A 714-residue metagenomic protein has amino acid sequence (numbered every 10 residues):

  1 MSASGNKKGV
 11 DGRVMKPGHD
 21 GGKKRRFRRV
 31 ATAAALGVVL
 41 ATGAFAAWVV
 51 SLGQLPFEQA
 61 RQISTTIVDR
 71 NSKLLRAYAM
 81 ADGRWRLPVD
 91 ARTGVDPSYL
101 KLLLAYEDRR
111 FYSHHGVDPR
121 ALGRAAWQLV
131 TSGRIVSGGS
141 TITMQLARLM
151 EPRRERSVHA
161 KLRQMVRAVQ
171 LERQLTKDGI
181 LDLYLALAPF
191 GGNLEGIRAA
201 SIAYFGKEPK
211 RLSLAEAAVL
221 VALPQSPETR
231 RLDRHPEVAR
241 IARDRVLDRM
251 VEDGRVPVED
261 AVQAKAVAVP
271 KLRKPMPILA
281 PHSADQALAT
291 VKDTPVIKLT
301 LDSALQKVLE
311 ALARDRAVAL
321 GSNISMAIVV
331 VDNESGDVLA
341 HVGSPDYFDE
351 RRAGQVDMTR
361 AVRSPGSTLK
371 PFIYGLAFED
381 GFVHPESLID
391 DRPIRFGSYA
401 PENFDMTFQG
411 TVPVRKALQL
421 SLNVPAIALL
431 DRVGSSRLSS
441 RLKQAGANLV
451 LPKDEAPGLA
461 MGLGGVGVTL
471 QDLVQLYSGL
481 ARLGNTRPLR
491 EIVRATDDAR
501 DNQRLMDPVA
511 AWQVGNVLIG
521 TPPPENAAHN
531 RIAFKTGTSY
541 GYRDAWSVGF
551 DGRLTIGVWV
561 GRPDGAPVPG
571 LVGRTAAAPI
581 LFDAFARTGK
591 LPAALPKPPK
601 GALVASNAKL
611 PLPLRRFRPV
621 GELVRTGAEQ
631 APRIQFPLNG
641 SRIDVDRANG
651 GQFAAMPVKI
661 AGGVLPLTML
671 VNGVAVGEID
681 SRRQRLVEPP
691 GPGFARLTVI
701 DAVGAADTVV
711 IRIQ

Functional and structural regions predicted by a protein language model:
S2, M15, A44, V256 (+3 more regions): Soluble, non-transmembrane domains of envelope/secretory-pathway proteins that act on or interact with carbohydrate
S2-A3, K7, K23-R70, V130: N-terminal type II signal-anchor transmembrane helix that functions as the membrane-insertion/stop-transfer segment
L40, A44-A47, R134-K307, A311 (+4 more regions): Non-catalytic, structured segments within soluble enzyme domains
V50-L100: Terminal hydrophobic membrane-targeting helix
Q59, D90-I142, E195-A200: Flexible, acidic/glycine-enriched loop-and-adjacent beta/alpha segments that face the extracytoplasmic/periplasmic side
K73-P88, A199, E228-L232, A261 (+7 more regions): Short pre-catalytic segments that frame enzyme active sites
T131-R156, K210, R273-A289, V383-L438 (+2 more regions): Conserved catalytic neighborhood of penicillin-recognizing serine enzymes
L299-A319, V330, H341, D349-M358 (+3 more regions): A penicillin-recognizing enzyme superfamily signal
